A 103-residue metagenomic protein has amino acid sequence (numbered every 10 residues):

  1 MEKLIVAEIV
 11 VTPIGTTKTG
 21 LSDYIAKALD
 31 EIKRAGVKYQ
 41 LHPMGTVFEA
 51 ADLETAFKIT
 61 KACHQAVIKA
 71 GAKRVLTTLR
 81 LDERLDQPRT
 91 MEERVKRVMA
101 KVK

Functional and structural regions predicted by a protein language model:
M1-K103: Charge-rich, low-complexity N-terminal segments
